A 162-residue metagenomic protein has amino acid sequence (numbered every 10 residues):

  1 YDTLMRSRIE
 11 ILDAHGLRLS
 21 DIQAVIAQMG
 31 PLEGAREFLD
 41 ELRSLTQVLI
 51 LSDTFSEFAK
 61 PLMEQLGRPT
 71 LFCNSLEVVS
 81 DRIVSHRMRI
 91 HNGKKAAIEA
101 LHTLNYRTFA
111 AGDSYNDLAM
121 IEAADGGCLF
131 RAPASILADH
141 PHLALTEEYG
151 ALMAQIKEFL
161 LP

Functional and structural regions predicted by a protein language model:
Y1, H15-D21, I90, P133 (+1 more regions): General structural signal for secondary-structure boundaries
D2-G34: Metal-dependent phosphoesterase signature
I26-P162: C-terminal cap/substrate-recognition subdomain and adjoining C-terminal extension of metal-dependent phosphatase-like
